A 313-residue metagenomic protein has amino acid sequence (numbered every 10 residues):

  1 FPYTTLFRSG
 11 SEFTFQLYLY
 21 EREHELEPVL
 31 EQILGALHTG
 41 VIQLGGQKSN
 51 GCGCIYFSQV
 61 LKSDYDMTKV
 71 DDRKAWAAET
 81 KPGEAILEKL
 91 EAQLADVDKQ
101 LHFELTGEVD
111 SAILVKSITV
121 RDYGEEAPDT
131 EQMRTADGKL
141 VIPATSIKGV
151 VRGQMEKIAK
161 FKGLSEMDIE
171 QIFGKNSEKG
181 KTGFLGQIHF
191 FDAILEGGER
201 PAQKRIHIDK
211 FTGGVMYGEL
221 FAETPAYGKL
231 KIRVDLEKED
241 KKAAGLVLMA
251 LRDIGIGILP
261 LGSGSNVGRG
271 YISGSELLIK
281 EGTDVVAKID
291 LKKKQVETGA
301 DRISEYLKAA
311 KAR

Functional and structural regions predicted by a protein language model:
F1-R313: Small/polar/charged residue-enriched interaction surfaces, especially the RNA/DNA-contacting tracks of RNP/CRISPR
